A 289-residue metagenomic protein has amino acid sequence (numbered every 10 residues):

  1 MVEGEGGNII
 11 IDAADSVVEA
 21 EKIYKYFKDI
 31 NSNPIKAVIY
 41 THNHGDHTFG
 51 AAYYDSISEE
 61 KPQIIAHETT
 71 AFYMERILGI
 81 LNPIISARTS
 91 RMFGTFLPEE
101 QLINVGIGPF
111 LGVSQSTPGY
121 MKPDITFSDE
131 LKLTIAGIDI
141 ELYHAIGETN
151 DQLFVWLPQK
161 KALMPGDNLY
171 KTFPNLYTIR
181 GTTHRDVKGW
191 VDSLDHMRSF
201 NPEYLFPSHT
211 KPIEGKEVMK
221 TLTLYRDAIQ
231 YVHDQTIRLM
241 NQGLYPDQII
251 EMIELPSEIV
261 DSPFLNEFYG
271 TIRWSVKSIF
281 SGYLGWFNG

Functional and structural regions predicted by a protein language model:
M1-D29, F154-L157, K161-D167: Conserved beta-strand hairpin/beta-sheet module of binuclear metal-dependent hydrolase folds, prominently
V2, D12, F27, H42 (+7 more regions): Divalent metal-coordination and catalytic microenvironments
G7, V18-A66: Active-site metal-binding motif and surrounding structural segment of the metallo-beta-lactamase
I11-A13, P34-H44, I65-E68, A145 (+2 more regions): Active-site neighborhood of phospho(di)ester-bond hydrolases with catalytic His/Asp-centered motifs
V18, N43-F49, A71-Y73, T149-N150 (+2 more regions): Active-site environment of divalent metal-dependent phosphoester hydrolases
E75-H144, G189-N201: Metallo-beta-lactamase
D139-K188, S193-D195: Active-site-proximal loop/helix segments of hydrolase catalytic cores
A162, T172, K188-Q248, M252-Y283: Divalent-metal (often Zn2+) His-rich catalytic cores of metallo-beta-lactamase-fold enzymes
